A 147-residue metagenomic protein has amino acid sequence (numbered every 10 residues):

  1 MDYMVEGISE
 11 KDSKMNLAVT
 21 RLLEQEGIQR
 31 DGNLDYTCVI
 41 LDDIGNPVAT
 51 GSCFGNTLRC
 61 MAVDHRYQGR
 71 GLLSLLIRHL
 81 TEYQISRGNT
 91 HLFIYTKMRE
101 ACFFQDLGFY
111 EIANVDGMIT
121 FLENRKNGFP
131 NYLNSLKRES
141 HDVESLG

Functional and structural regions predicted by a protein language model:
M1-R30, V39-L41, G128-G147: Short amphipathic alpha-helix that is part of the acyltransferase structural core
Q25, H79-Y83: A generic secondary-structure signal
G32-L34: Short, small/polar residue-rich loop motifs at catalytic or cofactor-binding pockets
V39, G45-A62: Conserved beta-strand in the GNAT
Y67, G71-H79: Conserved acetyl-CoA pyrophosphate-binding loop and the N-cap/start of the following alpha-helix in GNAT-like
Q84-K97: Conserved GNAT acetyl-CoA-binding A-motif
M98-G117, F121: Conserved active-site alpha-helix within GNAT-family acetyltransferase domains
A113-K137: Acidic/polar short surface loop at catalytic or gating sites that assists cofactor/ion binding and chemistry
